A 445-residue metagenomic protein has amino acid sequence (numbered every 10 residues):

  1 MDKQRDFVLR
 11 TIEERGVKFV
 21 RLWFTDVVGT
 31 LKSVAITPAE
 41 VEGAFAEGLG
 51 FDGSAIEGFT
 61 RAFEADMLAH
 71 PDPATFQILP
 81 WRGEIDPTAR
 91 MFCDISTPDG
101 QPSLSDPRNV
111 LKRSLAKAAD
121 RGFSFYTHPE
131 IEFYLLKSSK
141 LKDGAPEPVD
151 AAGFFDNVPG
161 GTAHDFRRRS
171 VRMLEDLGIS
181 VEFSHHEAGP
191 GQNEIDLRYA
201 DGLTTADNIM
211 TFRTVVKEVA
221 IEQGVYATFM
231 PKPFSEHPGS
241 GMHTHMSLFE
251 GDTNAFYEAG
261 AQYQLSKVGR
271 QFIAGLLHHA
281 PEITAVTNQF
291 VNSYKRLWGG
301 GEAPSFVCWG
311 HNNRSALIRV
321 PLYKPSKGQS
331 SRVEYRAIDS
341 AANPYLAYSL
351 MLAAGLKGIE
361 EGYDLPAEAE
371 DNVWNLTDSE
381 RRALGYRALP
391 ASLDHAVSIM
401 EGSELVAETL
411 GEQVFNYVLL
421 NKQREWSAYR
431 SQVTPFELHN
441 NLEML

Functional and structural regions predicted by a protein language model:
M1-L445: Glycine-rich, acidic/polar active-site loops that bind/position phosphate-bearing ligands
